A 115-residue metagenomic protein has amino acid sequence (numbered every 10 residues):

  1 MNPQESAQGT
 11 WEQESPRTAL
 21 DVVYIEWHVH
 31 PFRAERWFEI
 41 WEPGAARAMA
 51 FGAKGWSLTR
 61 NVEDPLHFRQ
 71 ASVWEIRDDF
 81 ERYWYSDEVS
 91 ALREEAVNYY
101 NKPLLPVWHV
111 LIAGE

Functional and structural regions predicted by a protein language model:
M1-D21, G55-H67, L92-E115: Glycine-rich beta-strand-turn "strand-cap" elements at beta-sheet edges
L20, P31, F38-E42, A71-V73 (+1 more regions): Generic alpha-helical hydrophobic packing signal
D21-H28, S57-S86: Short, well-ordered beta-strand segments in beta-rich or mixed alpha/beta enzyme and ligand-binding folds
Y24-H28, A34, H109: A general secondary-structure boundary signal
R33-G55, E88-L92: Short amphipathic alpha-helical segments
F38, A46, R82-W84, K102 (+1 more regions): A beta-strand edge to alpha-helix "cap/lid" segment located at domain peripheries
M49, I76, F80-Y99: Anionic, Ser/Thr-rich low-complexity intrinsically disordered regions
